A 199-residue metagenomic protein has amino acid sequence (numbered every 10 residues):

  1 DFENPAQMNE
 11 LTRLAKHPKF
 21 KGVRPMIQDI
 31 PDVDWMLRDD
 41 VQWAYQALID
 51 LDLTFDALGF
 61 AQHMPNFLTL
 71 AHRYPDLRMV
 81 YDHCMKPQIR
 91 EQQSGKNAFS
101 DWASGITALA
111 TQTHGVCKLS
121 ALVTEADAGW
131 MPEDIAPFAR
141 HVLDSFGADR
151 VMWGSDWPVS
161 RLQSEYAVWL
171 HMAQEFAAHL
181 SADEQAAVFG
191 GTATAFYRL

Functional and structural regions predicted by a protein language model:
D1-P5, D29, G59-M64: Short beta->alpha connector loops
D1-Q7, R140-L143: Metal-cofactor-binding active-site regions of metalloenzymes
E3-A15, W102: Short, acidic/polar
H17-L37: Glycine-rich phosphate-binding "P-loop"
K21, W35-M152: Catalytic pocket-lining loop regions of alpha/beta-barrel enzymes, especially the amidohydrolase/enolase/GH5 lineages
D39, A44, V80, V159-S160 (+2 more regions): A generic "structured core" feature
R140-H141, S145-M152, R161-L199: Mid-to-C-terminal alpha-helical segments outside catalytic/metal-binding sites
D156: Active-site glycine-centered loops adjacent to acidic/histidine catalytic or metal-binding residues that shape
